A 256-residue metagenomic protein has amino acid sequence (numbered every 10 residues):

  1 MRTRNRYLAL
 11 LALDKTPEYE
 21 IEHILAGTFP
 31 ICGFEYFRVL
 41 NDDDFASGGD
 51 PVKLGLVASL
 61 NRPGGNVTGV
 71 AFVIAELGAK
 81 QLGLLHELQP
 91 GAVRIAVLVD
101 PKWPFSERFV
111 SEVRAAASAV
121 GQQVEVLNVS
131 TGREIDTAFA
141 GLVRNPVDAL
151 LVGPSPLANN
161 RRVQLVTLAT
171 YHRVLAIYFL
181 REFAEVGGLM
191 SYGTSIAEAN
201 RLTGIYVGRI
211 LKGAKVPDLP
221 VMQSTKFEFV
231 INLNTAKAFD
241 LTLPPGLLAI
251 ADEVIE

Functional and structural regions predicted by a protein language model:
M1-K15, E20-E256: Short hydrophobic alpha-helices and adjacent helix-cap/hinge residues
